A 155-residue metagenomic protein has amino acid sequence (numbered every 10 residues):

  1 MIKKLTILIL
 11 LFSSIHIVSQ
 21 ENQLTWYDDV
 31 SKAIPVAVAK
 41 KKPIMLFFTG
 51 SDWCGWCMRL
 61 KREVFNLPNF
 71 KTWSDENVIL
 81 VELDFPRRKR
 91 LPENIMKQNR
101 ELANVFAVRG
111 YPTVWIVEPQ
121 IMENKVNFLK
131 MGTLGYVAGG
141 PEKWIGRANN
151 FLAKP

Functional and structural regions predicted by a protein language model:
K4-S14: Sec-dependent N-terminal signal peptides
I15-E21: Sec/Tat signal peptide C-region and signal peptidase I cleavage site
L24-Y27, F70-K97: Thiol-based oxidoreductase modules, predominantly thioredoxin-like and allied folds used for disulfide exchange
W26-I44, S74: A short beta-strand-turn-helix
K40-C54: Short active-site neighborhood of thiol/selenol oxidoreductases, capturing the structured segment around
K40-I44, E76-V81, R109-P112: Loop/turn elements at helix/coil->beta-strand transitions in domains of secreted/extracellular proteins
C57-D75: Typically the conserved alpha-helix immediately C-terminal to a functionally engaged Cys/Sec in thioredoxin-like
E63, E101-P155: Non-catalytic, surface beta->alpha helical segment in thiol-disulfide oxidoreductase systems
